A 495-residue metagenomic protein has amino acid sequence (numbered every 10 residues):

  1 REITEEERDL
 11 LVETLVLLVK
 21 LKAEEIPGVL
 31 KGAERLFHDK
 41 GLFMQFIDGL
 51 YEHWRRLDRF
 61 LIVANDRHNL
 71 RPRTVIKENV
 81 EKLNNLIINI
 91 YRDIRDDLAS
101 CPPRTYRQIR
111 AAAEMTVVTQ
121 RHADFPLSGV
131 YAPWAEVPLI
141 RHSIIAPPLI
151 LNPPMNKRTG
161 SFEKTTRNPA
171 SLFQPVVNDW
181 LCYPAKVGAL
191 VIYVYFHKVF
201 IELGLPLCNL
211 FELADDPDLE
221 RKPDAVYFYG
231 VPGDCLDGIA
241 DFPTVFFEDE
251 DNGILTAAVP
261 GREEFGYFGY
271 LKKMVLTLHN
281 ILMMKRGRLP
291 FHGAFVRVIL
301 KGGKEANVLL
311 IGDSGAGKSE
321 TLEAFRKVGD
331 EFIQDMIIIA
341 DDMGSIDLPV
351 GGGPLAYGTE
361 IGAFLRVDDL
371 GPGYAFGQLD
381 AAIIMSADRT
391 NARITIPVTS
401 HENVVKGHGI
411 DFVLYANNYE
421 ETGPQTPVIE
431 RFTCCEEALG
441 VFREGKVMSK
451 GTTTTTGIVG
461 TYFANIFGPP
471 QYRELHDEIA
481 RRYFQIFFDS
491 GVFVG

Functional and structural regions predicted by a protein language model:
R1-E114, T390-G495: Conserved NTP phosphate-binding and transfer environment spanning the P-loop NTPase/kinase superfamily
G32, G253-E264, E305-V308, A464-I466: Glycine- and acidic
A132-F228: Extended, Lys/Arg-enriched charged tracts that mediate electrostatic binding to polyanionic substrates
V199-F200, R262, K301-G303, G315-A316 (+2 more regions): Short, glycine-/Ser/Thr-/acidic-enriched flexible segments
Y229-H292, S490, V494-G495: Charged, amphipathic alpha-helical linker segments immediately N-terminal to NTP-binding catalytic cores
G287-E305: Phosphate-binding P-loop
L300-E331: Glycine-rich phosphate-binding P-loop
I333-N403: Conserved nucleotide-sensing/catalytic segment adjacent to the nucleotide-binding pocket in NTP-handling enzymes
